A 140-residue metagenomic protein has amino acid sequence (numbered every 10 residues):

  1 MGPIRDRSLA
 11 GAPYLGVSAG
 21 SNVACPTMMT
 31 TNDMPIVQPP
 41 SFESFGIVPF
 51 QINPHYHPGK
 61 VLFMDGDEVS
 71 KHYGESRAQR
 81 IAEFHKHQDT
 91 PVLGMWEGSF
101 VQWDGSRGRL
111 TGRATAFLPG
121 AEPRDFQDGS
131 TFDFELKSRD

Functional and structural regions predicted by a protein language model:
M1-G2, I36: Charged helix-capping and loop-helix junction motifs
G2-D6, F45: Mature, folded catalytic cores of secreted/periplasmic enzymes
R5, L9, H85-K86: Alpha-helix boundary recognition
R7-T27: Catalytic nucleophile loop
M28-T30, M34-D140: C-terminal and late-domain segments of enzyme folds
